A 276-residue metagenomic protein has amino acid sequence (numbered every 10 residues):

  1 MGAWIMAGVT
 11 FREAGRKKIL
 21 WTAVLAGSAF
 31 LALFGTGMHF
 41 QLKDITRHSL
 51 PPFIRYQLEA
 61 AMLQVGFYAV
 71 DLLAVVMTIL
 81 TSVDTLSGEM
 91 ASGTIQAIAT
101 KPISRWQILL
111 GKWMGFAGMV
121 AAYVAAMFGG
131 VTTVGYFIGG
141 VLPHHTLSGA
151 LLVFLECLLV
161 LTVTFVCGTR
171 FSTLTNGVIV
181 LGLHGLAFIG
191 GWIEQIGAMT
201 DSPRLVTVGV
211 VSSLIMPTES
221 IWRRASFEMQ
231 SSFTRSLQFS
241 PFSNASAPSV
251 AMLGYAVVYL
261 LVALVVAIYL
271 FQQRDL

Functional and structural regions predicted by a protein language model:
M1-G27: Aromatic- and glycine-rich beta-strand/loop motifs that create alpha-glucan
A7, D84-A117: Helix-loop-helix units of permease transmembrane domains in multi-pass membrane transporters, especially ABC
A23-S28, N176-A187: Central hydrophobic cores of alpha-helical transmembrane segments in multi-pass integral membrane proteins
S28-V83, L109-G177, G209, F242: Secretory targeting signals
G37-A61, V180, H184-I268: Terminal transmembrane helical anchor/hairpin motif
D71-M90, V257-Q273: Transmembrane alpha-helical segments in integral membrane proteins
T78-S82, I95, G130, V160-V163 (+4 more regions): Hydrophobic/aromatic residues in alpha-helical transmembrane segments
E89, P102, R170-F171, Q273: Helix-loop interface residues and adjacent transmembrane-helix termini in multi-pass membrane transporters, primarily
